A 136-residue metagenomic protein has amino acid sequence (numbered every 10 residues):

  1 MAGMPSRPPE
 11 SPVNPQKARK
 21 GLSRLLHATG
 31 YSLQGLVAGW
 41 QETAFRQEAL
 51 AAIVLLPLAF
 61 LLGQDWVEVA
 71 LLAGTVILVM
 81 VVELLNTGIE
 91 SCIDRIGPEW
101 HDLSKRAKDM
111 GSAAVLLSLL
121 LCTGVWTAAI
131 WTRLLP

Functional and structural regions predicted by a protein language model:
M1-G88, I96, W100-D102, S112-P136: Hydrophobic alpha-helical transmembrane segments
A107: Short basic (Lys/Arg) and small-residue
